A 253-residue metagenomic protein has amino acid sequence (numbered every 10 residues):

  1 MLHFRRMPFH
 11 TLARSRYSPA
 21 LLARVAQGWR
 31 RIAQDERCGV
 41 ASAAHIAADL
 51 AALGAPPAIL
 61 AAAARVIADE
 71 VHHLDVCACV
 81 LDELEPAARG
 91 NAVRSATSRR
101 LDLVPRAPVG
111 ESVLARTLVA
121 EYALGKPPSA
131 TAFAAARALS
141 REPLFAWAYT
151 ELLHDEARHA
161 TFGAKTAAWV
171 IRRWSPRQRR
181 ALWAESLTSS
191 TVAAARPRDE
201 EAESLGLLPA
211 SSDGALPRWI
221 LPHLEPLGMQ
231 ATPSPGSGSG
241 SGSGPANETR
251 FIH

Functional and structural regions predicted by a protein language model:
M1-H253: Non-heme di-metal
